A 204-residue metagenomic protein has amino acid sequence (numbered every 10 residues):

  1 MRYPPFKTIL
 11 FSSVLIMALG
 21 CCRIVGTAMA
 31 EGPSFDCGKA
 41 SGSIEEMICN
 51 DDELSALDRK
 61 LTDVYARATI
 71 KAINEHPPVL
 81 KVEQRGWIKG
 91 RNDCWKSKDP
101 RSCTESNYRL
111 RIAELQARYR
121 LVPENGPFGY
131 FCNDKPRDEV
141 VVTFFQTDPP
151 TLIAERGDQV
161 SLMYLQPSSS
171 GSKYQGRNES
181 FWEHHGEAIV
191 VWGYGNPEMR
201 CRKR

Functional and structural regions predicted by a protein language model:
M1-R2, A30: Compositionally biased, intrinsically disordered/low-complexity regions enriched for serine, proline and threonine
R2-V14, C21: Bacterial N-terminal signal peptides that target proteins for export
M17-T27: C-terminal segment of classical bacterial N-terminal signal peptides
A28-R204: N-terminal alpha-helical modules
